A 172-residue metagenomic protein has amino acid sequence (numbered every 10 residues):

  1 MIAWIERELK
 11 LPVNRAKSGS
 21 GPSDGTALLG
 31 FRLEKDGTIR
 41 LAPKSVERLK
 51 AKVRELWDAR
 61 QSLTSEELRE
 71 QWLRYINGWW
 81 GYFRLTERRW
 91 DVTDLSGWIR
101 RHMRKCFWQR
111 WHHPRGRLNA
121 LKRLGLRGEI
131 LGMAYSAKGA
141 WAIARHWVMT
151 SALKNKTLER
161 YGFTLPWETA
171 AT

Functional and structural regions predicted by a protein language model:
M1-T172: Non-catalytic terminal/accessory segments
